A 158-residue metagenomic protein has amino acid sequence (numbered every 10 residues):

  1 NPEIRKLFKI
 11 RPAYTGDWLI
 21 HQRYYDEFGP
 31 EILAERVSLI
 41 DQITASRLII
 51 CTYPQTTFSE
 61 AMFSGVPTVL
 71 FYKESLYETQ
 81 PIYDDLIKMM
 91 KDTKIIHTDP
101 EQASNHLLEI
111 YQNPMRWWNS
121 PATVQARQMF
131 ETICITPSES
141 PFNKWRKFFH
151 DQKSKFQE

Functional and structural regions predicted by a protein language model:
N1-E35: Catalytic donor nucleotide-activated moiety binding site of glycosyltransferases and closely related
P12, V37-S38, P67, E74: Short, solvent-exposed coil/turn elements at secondary-structure transition points
A13-Y14, V37, Y53-T56: Short, polar loop motifs at secondary-structure junctions
I20-G29, L48, Y53-I133: Catalytic binding pocket for nucleotide-activated donors in carbohydrate/polymer assembly enzymes
R36-S46, F63: Short acidic alpha-helix that forms the nucleotide-activated donor recognition element in Leloir-type transferases
I40, P100-E101, E139: Residues in well-ordered alpha-helical elements
I133-E158: C-terminal alpha-helical cap of glycosyltransferases
